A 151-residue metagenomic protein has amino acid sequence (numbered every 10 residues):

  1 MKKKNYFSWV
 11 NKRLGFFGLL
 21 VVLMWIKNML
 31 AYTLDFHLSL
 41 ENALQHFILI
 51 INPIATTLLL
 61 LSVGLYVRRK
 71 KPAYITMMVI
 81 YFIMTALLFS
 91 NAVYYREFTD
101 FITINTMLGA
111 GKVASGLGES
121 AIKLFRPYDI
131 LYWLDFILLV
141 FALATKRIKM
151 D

Functional and structural regions predicted by a protein language model:
K2-D151: Transmembrane and membrane-interface helices of multi-pass, inner-membrane envelope-modifying transferases
